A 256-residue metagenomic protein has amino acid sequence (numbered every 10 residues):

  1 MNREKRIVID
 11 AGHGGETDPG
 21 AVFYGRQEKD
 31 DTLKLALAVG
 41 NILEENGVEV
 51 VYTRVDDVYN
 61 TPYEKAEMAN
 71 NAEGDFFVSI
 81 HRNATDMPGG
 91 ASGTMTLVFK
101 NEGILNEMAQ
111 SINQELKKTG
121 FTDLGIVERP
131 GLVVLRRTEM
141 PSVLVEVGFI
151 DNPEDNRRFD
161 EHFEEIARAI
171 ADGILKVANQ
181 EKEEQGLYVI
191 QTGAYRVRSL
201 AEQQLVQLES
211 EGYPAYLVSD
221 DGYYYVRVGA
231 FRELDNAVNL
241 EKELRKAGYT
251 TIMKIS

Functional and structural regions predicted by a protein language model:
N2-R6, T17, Y24-L187, R196-S199 (+1 more regions): Active-site-proximal helix/loop segments of hydrolytic enzymes
Y188-T192, V226: A short beta-strand micro-motif
R196-Y225, A230-S256: Extracytoplasmic
